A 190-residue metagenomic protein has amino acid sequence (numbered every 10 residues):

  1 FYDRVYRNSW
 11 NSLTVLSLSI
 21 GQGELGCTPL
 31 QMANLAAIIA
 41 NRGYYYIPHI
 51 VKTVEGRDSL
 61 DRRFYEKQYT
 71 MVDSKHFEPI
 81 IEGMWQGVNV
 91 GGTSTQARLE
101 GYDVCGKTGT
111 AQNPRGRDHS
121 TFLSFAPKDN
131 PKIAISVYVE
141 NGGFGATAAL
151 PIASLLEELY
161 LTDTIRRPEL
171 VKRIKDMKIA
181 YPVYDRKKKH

Functional and structural regions predicted by a protein language model:
F1-V139, D185-H190: Beta-lactam-recognizing serine transpeptidase/beta-lactamase-like catalytic domain environment
T28-N34, A148-L155: Short amphipathic alpha-helical face segments that pack within enzyme cores and frequently flank/anchor catalytic
P48, A146-T147: Non-catalytic, surface-exposed connector residues within folded enzymatic/regulatory domains
S59-Q68, I152-H190: Short, gly/Ser/Thr-rich active-site loops of penicillin-recognizing serine hydrolases
G142-F144: Short beta-strands and strand-coil junctions in structured, solvent-facing domains, enriched
